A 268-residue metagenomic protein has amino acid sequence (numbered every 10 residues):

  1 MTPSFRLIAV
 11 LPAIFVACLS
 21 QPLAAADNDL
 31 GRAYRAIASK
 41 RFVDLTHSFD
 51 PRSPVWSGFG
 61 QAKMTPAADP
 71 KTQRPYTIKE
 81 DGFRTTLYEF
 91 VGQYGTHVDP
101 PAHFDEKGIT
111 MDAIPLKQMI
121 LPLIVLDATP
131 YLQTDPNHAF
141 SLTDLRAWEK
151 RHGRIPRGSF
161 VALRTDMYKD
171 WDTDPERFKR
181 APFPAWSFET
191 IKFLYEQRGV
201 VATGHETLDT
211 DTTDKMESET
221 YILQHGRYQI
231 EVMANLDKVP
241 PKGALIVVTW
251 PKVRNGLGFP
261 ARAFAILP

Functional and structural regions predicted by a protein language model:
M1-L11: Bacterial N-terminal signal peptides that target proteins for export
A9-L19: Bacterial N-terminal signal peptides
L23-P268: Active-/binding-site microenvironments in catalytic and ligand-binding cores
